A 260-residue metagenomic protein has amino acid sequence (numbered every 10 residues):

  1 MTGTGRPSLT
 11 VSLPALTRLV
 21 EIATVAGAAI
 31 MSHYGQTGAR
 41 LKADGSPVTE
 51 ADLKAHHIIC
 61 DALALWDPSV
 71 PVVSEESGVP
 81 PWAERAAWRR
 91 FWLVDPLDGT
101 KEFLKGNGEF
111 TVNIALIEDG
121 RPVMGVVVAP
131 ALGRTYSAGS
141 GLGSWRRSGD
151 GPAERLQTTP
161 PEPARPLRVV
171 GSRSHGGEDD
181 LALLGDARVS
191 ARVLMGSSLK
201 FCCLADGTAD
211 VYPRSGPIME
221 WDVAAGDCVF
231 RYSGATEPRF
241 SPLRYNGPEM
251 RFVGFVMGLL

Functional and structural regions predicted by a protein language model:
M1-E21, L181-D186, F201-L260: Oxyanion/phosphate-interacting regions
M1-L97, A182-G185: N-terminal subdomain of lithium-sensitive/metallo-dependent phosphomonoesterases centered on the IMPase/IPPase/PAP
I30, D52, L63, T100 (+5 more regions): Residue-level signal for inorganic ion chemistry
Q36-R40, R188-V193, T236-P238: Short secondary-structure junctions
P71, A138, R244-Y245: A generic "structured core" feature
E75, S172, L194-M195, P238-F240: Conserved beta-strand termini and adjacent loop/short-helix elements that scaffold enzyme active sites in alpha/beta
W88-P130: Glycine-rich active-site/cofactor-binding loop and its immediate structural neighborhood
I114-C202, M250-L260: Acidic beta-strand-loop-alpha-helix segment within the catalytic core of divalent metal-dependent phosphate-processing
